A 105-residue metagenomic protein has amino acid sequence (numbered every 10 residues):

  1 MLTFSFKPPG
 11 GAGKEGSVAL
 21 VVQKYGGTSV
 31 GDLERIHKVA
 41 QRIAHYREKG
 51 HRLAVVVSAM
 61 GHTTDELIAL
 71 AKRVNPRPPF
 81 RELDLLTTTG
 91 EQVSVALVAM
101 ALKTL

Functional and structural regions predicted by a protein language model:
M1-L105: Nucleotide/pyrophosphate-binding catalytic subdomain
